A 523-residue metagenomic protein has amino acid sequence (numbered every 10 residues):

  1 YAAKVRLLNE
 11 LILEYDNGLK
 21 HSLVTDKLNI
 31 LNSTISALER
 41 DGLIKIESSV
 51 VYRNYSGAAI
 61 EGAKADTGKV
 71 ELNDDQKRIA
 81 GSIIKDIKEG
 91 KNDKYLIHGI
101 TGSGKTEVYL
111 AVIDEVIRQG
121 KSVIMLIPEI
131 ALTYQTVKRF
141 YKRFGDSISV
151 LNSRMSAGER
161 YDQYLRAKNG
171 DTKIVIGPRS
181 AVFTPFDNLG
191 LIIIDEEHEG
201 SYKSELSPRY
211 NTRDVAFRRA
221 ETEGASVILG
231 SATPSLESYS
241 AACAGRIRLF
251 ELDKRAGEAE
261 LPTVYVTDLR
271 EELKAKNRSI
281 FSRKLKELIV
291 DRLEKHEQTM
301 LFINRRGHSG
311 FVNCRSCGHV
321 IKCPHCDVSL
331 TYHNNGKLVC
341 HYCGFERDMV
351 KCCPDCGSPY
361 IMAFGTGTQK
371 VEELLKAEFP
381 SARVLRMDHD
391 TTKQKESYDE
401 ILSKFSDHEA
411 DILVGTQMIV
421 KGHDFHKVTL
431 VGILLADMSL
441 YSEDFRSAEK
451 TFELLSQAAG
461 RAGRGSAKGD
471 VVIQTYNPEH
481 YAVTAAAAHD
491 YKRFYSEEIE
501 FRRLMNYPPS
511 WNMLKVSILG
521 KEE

Functional and structural regions predicted by a protein language model:
Y1-K27, G81-I87: Short amphipathic alpha-helical interface segments
Y1-K4, S48-R78: Short, cationic-aromatic polyanion-contact patches
L13-D16, A59-T67, D86-K91: Intrinsically disordered, low-complexity coil segments
K27-A37: Short, basic interhelical loop/turn and adjoining N-cap of the next helix at nucleic-acid- or acidic-partner-contacting
I35, E39-Y52: A short, conserved structural fragment
K64-N73, K77, G81, E89-E523: Inter-lobe coupling/hinge segments of SF2-like helicase ATPases
